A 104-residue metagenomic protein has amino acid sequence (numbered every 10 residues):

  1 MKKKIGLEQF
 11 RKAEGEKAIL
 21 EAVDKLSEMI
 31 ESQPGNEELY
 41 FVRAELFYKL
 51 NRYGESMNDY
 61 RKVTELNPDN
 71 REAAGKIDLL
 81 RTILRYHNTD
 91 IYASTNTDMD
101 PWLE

Functional and structural regions predicted by a protein language model:
M1-E21, G75, T82-E104: Intrinsically disordered, low-complexity, charge-biased linker/tail regions
K3, E37-E38, R71-E72: Helix-start (N-cap) detector for alpha-helical repeat units in TPR-like alpha-solenoids, especially tetratricopeptide
E14-A18, N51, P68: Short helix-adjacent coil turns
M29, K62-V63: Canonical positions in the second alpha-helix
